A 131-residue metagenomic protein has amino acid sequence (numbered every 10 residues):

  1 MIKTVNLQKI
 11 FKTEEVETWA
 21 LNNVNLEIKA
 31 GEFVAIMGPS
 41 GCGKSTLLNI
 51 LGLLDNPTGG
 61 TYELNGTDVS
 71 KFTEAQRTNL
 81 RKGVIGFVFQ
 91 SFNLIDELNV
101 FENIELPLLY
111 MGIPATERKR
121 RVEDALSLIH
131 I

Functional and structural regions predicted by a protein language model:
M1-T4, I10-N23: A short, flexible loop at the N-terminus of ABC-type nucleotide-binding domains that lies
V16-T18, V69-I85: ABC ATPase NBD coupling module
M37-P39: The feature captures the beta-strand-to-loop junction immediately N-terminal to the Walker
G52: Helix-to-loop junction immediately C-terminal to a conserved catalytic motif
G60-D68: Conserved ABC transporter NBD signature motif
D96-P107: Short coil-to-helix segment of the ABC ATPase nucleotide-binding domain corresponding to the Q-loop/switch region
I129-I131: Conserved small/polar residues in nucleotide/adenosyl-binding loops
